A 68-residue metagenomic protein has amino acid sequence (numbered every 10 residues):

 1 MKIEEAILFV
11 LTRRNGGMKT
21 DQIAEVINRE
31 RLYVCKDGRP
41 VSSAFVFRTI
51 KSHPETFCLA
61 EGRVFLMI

Functional and structural regions predicted by a protein language model:
M1-E4, M18-D21, I27-I68: Charged low-complexity interaction tracts in eukaryotic proteins
L11-G16: Short helix-capping/hinge SLiMs at alpha-helix to coil transitions
